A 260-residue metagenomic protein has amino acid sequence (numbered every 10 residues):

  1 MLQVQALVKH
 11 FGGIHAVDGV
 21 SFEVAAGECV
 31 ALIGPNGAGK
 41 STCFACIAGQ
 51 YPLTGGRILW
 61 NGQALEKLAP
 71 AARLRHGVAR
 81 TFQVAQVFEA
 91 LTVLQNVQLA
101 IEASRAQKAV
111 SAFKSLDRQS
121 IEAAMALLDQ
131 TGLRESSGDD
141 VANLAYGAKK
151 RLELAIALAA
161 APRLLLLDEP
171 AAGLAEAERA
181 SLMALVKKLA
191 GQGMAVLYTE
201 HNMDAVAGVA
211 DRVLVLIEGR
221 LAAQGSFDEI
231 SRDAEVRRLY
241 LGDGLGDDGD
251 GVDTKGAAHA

Functional and structural regions predicted by a protein language model:
M1-A260: Glycine-rich phosphate-binding loops of nucleotide-dependent enzymes
